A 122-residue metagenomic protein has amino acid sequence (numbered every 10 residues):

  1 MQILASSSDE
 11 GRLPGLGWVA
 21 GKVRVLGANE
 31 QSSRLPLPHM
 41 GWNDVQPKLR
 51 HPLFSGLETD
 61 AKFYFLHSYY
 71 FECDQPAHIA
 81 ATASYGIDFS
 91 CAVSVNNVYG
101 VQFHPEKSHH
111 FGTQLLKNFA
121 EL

Functional and structural regions predicted by a protein language model:
M1-H39: Cysteine-nucleophile active-site neighborhood
S6-D9, A77, Q114: Short amphipathic alpha-helical segments
S6-S8, S68, S108: Short linear Ser/Thr-Pro motifs
G11-P14, A81-A83, N118-F119: Glycine-rich, phosphate-binding/catalytic loops in enzymes
P36-P38, S90-A92, H110-L115: A short, polar/proline- and glycine-enriched secondary-structure boundary/capping micro-motif
D44-F103: Active-site oxyanion/phosphate-handling segment shared across diverse enzymes
V101-L122: Acyltransferase
